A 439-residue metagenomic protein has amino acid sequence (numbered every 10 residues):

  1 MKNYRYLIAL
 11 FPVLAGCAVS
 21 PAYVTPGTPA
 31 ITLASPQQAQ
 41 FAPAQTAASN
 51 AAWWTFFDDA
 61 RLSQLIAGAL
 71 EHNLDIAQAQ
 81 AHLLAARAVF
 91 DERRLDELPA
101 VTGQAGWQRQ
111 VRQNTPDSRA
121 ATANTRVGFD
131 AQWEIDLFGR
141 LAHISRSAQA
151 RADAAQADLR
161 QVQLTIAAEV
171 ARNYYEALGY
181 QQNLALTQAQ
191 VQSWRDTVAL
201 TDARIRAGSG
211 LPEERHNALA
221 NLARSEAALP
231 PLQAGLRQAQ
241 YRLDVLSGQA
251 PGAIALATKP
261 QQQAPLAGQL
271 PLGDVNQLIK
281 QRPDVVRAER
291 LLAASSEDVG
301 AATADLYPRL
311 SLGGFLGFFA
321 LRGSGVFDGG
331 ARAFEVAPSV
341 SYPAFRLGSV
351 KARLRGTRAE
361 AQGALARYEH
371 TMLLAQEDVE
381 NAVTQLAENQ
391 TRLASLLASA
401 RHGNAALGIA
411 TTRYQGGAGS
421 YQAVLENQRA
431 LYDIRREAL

Functional and structural regions predicted by a protein language model:
K2-N3, L7-E71, T125, Q149 (+3 more regions): Terminal intrinsically disordered/low-complexity segments used for targeting and assembly
R5-A9, A227, A304: Hydrophobic alpha-helical transmembrane segments of integral membrane proteins, especially lipid-exposed positions
A52, A60-R61, L65-G68, H72 (+7 more regions): Small/polar-residue-enriched beta-strand and adjacent coil segments characteristic of outer-membrane beta-barrel
Q78-R93, V162, I166-V198, A203 (+6 more regions): Amphipathic alpha-helical coiled-coil segments
A88, E97, N114-D117, A157 (+3 more regions): Amphipathic alpha-helical coiled-coil/rod segments that serve as protein-protein coupling scaffolds
R206-G235: Repeat-solenoid scaffold signature
L211, A250, G419-S420: Short coil/turn motifs that cap or connect alpha-helices
